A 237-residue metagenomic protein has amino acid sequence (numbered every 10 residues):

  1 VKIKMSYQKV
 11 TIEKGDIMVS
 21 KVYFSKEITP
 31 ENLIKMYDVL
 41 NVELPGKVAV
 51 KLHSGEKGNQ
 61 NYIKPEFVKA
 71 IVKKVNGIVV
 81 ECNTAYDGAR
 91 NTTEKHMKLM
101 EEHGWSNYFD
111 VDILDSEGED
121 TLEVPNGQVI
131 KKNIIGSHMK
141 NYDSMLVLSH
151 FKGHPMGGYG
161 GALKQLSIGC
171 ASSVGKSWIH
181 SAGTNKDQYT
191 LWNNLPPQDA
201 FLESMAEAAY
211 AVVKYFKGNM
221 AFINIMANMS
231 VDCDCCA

Functional and structural regions predicted by a protein language model:
V1-K4, K9-I17: Short, Lys/Arg-enriched N-terminal segments with co-localized hydrophobic residues within the first ~10-30 amino acids
K14-L52, E56-K69, K74-A237: Extended, low-polarity segments enriched in aliphatic/aromatic residues
